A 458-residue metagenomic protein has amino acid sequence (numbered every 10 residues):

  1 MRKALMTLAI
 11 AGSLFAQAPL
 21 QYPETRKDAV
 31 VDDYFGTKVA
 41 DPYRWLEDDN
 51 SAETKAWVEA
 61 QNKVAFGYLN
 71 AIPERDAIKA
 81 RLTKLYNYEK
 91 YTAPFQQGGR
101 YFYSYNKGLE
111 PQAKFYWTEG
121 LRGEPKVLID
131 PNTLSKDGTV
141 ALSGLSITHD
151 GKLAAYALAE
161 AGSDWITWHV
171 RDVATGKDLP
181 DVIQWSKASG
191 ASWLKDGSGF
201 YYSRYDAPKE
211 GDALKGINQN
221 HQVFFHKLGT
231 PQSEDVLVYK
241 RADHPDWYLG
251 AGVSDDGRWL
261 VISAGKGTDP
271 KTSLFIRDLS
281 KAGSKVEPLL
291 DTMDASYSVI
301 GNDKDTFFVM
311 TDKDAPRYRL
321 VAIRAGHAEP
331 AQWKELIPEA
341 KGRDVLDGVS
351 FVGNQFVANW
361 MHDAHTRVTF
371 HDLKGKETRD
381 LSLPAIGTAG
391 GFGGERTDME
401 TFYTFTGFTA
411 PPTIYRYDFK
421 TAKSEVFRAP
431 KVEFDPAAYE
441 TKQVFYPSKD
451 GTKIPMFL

Functional and structural regions predicted by a protein language model:
M1-A4: Positively charged n-region of N-terminal signal peptides that target proteins for export
M6-F15: Hydrophobic helical h-region of N-terminal Sec-dependent signal peptides in bacterial secretory/periplasmic proteins
Q17-F35: Charged, compositionally biased N-terminal leader segments and the immediate start of the first structured element
E24, T37-V39, R44-W45, D49-R100 (+2 more regions): Peripheral, non-catalytic segments that deliver or gate enzyme domains
